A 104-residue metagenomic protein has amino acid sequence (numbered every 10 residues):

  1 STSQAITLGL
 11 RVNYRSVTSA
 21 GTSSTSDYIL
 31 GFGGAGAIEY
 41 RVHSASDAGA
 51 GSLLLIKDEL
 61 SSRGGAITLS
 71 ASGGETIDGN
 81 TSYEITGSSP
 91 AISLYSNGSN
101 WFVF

Functional and structural regions predicted by a protein language model:
S1, G87-N100: Extracellular disulfide-bonded cysteine-rich modules/repeats
Q4-G73, S96-F104: Exposed extracellular interaction/assembly regions and N-terminal maturation sites
Y14, I85-G87: Short solvent-exposed loop/turn micro-motifs enriched in small/polar/acidic residues
G73-I85: Terminal beta-strand-rich extracellular "head" domains that mediate receptor/glycan or other ligand binding
